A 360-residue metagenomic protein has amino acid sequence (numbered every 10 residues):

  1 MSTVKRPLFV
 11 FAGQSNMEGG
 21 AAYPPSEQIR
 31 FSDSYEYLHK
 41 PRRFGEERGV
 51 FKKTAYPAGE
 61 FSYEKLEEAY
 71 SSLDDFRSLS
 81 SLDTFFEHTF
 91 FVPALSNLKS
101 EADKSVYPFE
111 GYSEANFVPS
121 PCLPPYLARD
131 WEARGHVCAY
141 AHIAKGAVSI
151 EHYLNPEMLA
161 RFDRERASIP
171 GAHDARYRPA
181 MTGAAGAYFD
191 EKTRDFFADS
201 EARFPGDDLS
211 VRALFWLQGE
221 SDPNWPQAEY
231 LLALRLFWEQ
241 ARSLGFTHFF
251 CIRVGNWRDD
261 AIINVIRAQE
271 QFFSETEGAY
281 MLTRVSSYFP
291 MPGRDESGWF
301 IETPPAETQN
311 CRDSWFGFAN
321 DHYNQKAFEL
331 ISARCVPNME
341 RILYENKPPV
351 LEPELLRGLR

Functional and structural regions predicted by a protein language model:
S2-R360: Cell-envelope and extracellular/periplasmic
